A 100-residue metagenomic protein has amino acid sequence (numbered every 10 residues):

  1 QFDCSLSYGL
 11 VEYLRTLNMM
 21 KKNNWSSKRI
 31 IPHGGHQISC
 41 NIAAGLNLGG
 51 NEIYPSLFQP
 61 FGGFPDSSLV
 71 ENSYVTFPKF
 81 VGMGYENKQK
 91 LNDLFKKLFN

Functional and structural regions predicted by a protein language model:
Q1-Y74, E86: Shared catalytic-loop signature of beta/alpha-barrel
G82-N100: Extended hydrophobic packing segments that form well-structured cores
